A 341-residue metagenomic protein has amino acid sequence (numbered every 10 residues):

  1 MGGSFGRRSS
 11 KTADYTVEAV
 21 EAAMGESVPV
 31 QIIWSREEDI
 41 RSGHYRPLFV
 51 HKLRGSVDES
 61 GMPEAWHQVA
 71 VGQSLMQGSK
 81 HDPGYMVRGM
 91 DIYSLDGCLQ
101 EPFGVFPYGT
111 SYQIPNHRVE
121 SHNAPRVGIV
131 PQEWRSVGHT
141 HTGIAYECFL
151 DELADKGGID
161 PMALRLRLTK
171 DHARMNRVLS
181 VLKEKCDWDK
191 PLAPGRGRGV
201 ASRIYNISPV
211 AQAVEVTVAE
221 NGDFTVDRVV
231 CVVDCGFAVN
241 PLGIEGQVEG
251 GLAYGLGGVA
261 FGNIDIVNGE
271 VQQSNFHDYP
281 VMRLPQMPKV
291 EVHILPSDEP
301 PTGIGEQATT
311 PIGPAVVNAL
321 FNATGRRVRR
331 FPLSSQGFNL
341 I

Functional and structural regions predicted by a protein language model:
M1-I341: Cofactor-binding beta-sheet edge motifs in enzyme active sites
